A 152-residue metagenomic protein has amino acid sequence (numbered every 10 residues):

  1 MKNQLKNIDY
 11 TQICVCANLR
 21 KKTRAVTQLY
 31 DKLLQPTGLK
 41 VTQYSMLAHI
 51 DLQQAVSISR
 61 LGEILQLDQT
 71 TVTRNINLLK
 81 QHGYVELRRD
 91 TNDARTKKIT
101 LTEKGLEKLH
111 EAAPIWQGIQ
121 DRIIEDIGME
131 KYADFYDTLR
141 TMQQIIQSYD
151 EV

Functional and structural regions predicted by a protein language model:
M1-N7, T11, M129-V152: C-terminal regulatory/oligomerization modules of transcriptional regulators
M1-T37: N-terminal leader segment of winged-helix/HTH proteins
R20, A48-L52, A113: Short, locally clustered residues in the helix-turn-helix/winged-helix DNA-binding domain
A25, L29, S45-A48, E107: Pre-recognition alpha-helix immediately N-terminal to the DNA-recognition helix within helix-turn-helix or winged-helix
Q53-S57: Short capping segments at the starts of secondary-structure elements
I58-S59, T70, N77, K97: Residues within helix-turn-helix
G62: The alpha-helix within a helix-turn-helix
N77-D137: Charged, amphipathic alpha-helical coiled-coil/dimerization segments
